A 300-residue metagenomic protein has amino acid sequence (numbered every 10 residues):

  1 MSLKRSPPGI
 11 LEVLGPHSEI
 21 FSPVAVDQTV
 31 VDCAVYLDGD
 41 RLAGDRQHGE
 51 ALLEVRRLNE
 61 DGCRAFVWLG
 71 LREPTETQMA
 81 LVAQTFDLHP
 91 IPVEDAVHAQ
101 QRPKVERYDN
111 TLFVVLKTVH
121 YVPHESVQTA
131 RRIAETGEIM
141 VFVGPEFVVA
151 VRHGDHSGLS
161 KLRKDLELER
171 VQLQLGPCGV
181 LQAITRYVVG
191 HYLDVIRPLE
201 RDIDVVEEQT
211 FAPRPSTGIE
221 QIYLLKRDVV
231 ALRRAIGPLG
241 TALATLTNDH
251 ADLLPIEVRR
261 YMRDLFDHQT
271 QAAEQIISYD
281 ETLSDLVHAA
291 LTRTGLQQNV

Functional and structural regions predicted by a protein language model:
M1-E257, Y261-D264, H268-A273, S278: Peripheral, non-transmembrane regulatory/ligand-interaction domains of membrane transport proteins
I91, E274-V300: Membrane-interface, cytosolic juxtamembrane amphipathic helix immediately N-terminal to a transmembrane helix, enriched
